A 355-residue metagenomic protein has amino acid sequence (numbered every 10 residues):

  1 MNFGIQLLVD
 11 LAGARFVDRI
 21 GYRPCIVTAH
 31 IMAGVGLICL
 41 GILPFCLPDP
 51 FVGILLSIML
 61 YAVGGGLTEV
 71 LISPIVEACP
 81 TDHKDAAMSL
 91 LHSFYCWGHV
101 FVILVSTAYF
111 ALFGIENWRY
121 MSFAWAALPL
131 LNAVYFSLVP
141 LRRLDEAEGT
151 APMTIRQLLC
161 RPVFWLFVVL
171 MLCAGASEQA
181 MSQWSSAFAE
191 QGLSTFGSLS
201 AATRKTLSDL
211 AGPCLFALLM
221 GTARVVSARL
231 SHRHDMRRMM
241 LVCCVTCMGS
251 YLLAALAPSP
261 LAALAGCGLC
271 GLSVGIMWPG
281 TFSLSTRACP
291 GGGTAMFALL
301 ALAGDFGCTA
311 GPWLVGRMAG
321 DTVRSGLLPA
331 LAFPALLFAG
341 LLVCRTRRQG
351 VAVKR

Functional and structural regions predicted by a protein language model:
M1-R15, C214-V226: Central cavity-lining transmembrane alpha-helices of secondary-active solute carriers, predominantly the Major
F16-V17, A108-G114, A189-E190, L230-S231 (+1 more regions): Interfacial helix-cap and linker-helix signal at transmembrane-aqueous boundaries of multi-pass secondary transporters
I31-P48, T246-P258: C-terminal ends and interior cores of transmembrane alpha-helices in multi-pass membrane transporters/permeases
P50-L67, A262-I276: Hydrophobic core of transmembrane alpha-helices in multi-pass small-molecule transporters, especially MFS/SLC-type
L67-P80, I276-C289: Intracellular juxtamembrane helix-capping segments at the cytosolic ends of symmetry-related transmembrane helices
D82-H83, L90-L144: Helix-loop-helix hairpin linking two adjacent transmembrane segments in secondary transporters
R161-G221: Extracytoplasmic gate region of multi-pass secondary transporters
